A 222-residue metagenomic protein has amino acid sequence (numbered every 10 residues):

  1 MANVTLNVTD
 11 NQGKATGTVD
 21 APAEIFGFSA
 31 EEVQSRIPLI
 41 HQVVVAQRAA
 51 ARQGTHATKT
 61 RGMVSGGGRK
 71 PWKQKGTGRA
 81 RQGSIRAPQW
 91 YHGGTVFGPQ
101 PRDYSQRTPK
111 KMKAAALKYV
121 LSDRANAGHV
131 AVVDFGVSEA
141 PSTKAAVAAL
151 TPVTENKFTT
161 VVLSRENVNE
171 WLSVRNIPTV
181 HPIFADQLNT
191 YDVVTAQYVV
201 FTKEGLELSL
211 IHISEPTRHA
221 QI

Functional and structural regions predicted by a protein language model:
M1-Q53, G98-S214, R218: Extended polybasic, low-complexity segments that bind anionic RNA or targeting/receptor surfaces
T58-F97: Glycine/serine-rich anion-binding loops at beta->alpha junctions that coordinate negatively charged ligand groups
